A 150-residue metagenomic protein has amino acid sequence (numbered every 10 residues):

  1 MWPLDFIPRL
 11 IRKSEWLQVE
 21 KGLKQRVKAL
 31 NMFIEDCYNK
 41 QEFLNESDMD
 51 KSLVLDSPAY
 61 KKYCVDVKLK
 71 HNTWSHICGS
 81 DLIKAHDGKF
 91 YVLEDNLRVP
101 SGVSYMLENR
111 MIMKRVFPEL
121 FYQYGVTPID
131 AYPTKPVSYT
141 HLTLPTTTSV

Functional and structural regions predicted by a protein language model:
M1-Y60: Low-complexity, highly charged intrinsically disordered N-terminal segments that act as targeting/localization
I7-V19, V116-V126, L142: Glycine- and acidic
D36, D50-H76, V103: Well-ordered mid-protein domain cores that form the structural environment of catalytic cofactors
V65-V99: Conserved metal-phosphate-binding beta-hairpin within the catalytic cores of diverse ATP-dependent phosphoryl-transfer
F90-T127: Extended active-site and interfacial segments that coordinate phosphate-rich ligands in large catalytic machineries
I129-Y139: Structured alpha-helical segments in the cores of large, soluble enzyme domains
T140-T146: Conserved small/polar residues in nucleotide/adenosyl-binding loops
